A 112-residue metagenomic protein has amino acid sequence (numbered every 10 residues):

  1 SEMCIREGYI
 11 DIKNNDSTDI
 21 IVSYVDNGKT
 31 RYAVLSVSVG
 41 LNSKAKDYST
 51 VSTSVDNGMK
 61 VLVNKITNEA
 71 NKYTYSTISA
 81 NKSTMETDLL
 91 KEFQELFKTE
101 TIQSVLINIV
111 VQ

Functional and structural regions predicted by a protein language model:
E2-I5: Short, small-residue-biased leader/transition segments that mark boundaries at the very start of proteins
G8-N15: Immediate post-signal-peptide N-terminus of mature secreted/exported proteins
N15-D19, G28-S36, E100-L106: Extracytoplasmic
D19-S23, E95: Pro/Gly-rich coil/turn motifs and low-complexity linkers
Y24-A80, T87: Amphipathic, interface-forming alpha-helical segments with heptad-repeat character
N71-Q112: Amphipathic, coiled-coil-like alpha-helical scaffolding segments used for oligomerization/assembly
